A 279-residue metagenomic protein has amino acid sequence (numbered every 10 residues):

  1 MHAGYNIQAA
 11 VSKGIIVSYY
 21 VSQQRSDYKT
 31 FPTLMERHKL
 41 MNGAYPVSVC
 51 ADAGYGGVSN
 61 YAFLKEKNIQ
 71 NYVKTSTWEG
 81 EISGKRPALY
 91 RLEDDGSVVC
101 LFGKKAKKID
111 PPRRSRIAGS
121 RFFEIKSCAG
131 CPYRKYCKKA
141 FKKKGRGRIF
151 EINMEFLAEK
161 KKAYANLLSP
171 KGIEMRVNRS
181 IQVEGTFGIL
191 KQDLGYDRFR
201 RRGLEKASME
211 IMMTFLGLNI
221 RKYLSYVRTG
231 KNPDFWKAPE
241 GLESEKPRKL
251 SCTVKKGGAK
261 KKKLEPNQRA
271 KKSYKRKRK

Functional and structural regions predicted by a protein language model:
M1-K279: Anion-binding and metal-coordination hotspots
